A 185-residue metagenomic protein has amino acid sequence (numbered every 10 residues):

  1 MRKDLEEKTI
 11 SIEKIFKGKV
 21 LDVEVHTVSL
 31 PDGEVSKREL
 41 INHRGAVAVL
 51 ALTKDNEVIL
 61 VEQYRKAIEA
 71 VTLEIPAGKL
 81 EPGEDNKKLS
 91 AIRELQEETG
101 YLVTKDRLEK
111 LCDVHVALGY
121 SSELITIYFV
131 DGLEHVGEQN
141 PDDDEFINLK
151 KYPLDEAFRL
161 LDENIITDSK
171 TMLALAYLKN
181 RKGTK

Functional and structural regions predicted by a protein language model:
M1-L5, I10-I12: N-terminal positively charged helical leader segments and presequences
R2-D4, R38, A48-R93, D143: Conserved Nudix-box catalytic region and its N-terminal flanking loop in Nudix hydrolases and closely related
S11-A48, T53-D55: Acidic, metal-coordinating catalytic segment for phosphate/diphosphate chemistry, firing primarily on the Nudix
G18, A67, A117-Y120: Short glycine/serine/proline-enriched coil/turn segments at secondary-structure junctions
D22-H26, V71, L124-T126, N148: Short beta-strand micro-motifs in enzyme catalytic cores
S36, G45-A48, K79-S169, L173: Unchanged
A174-L178: Buried hydrophobic packing segments
N180-K185: Generic C-terminal helix-cap and adjacent flexible tail
